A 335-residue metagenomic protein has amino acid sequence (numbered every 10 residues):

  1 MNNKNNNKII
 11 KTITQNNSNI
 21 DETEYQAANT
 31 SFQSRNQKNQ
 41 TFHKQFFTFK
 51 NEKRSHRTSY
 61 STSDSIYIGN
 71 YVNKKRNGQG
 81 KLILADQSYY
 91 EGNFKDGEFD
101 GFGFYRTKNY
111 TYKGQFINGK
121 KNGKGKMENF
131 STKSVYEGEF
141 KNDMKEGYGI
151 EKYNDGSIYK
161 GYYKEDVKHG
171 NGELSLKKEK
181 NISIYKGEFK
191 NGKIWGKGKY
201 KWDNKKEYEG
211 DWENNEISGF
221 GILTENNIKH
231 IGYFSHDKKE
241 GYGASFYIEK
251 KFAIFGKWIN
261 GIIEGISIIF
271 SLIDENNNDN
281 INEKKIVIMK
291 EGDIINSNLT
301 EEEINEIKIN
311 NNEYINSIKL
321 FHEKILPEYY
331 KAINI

Functional and structural regions predicted by a protein language model:
M1-I335: Intrinsically disordered, low-complexity repeat tracts enriched in Gly/Pro/Ser/Thr and acidic residues, frequently
